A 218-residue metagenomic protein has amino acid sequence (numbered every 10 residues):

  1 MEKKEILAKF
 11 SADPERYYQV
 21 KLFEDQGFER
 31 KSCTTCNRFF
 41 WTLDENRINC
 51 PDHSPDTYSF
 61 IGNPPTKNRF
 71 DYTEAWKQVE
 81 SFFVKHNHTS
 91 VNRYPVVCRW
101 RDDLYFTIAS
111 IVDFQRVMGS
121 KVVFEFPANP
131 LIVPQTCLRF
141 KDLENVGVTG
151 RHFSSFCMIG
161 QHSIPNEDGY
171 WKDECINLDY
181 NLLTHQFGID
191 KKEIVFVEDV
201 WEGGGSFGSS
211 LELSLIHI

Functional and structural regions predicted by a protein language model:
M1-Q26: A broadly conserved sequence feature marking short terminus-proximal activation segments in nucleic acid-centric
S11-D13, H53, L213: Short coil-to-helix leader/linker segments, especially the first N-terminal amphipathic alpha-helix with its helix
V20-F28, F39-D44: Short, flexible, mixed-charge glycine/proline-rich loop motifs that serve as phosphate/nucleic-acid-contacting
R30-C33, R47: Residues immediately within or flanking Cys/His clusters that coordinate Zn2+ in small zinc-binding modules
T34-T35, H88: Polyanion-binding and phosphate-handling cores
D44-T57: Cysteine-rich micro-motifs
F60-I216: Structured aminoacyl-transfer and RNA-binding surfaces used for tRNA recognition/handling in the translation apparatus
